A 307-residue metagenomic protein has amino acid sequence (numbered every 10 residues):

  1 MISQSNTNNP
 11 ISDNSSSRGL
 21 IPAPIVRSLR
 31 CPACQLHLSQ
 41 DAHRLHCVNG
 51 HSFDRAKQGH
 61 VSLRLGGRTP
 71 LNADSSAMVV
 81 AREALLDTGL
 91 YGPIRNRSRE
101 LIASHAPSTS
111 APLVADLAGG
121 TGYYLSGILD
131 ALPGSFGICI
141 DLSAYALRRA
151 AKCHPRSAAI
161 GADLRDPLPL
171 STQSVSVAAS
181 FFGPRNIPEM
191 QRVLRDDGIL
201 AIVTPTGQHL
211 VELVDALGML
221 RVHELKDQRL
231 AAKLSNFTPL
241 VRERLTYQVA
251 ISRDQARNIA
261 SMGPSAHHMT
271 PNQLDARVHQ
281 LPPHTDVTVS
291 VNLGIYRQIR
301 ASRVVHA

Functional and structural regions predicted by a protein language model:
I2-N72: N-terminal auxiliary segments of SAM/dcSAM-dependent transferases
V26-R27, R244-A307: Conserved Class I S-adenosyl-L-methionine
H37-S39, R229-R244, P264-L274: A SAM-dependent methyltransferase catalytic signature shared across enzymes that methylate proteins
R68-R97: Class I SAM-dependent methyltransferase Rossmann-like catalytic core, especially the SAM/SAH-binding loop
L113-D116, G120-P167: Class I SAM-dependent methyltransferase SAM/SAH-binding core
R165-V177: A short acidic, Gly/Pro-enriched loop at the edge of an enzyme's catalytic core that lines a small-molecule cofactor
I187-A201: A short glycine-rich, Lys/Arg-flanked "PGG" loop and its adjoining helix->strand segment in the class I
I199-R229: Conserved class I S-adenosyl-L-methionine
